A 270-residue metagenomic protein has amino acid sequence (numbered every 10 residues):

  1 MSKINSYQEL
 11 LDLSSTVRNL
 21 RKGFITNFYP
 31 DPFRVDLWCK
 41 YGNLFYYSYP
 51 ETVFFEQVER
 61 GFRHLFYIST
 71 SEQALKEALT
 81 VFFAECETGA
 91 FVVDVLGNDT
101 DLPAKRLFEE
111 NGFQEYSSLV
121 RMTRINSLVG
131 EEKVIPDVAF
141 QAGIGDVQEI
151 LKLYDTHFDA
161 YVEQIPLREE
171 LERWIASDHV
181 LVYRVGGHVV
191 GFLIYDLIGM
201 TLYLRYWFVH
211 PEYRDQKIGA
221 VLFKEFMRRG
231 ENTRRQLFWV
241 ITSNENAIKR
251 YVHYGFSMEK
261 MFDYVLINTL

Functional and structural regions predicted by a protein language model:
M1-P32, L119, E132-E163: Short amphipathic alpha-helix that is part of the acyltransferase structural core
R18-Y46, D159-V189: Active-site rim helix/loop that mediates acceptor-substrate recognition in acyltransferases
T26-C86, V190-Y206, H210-P211: Conserved donor-binding loop and adjoining core beta-sheet/short helix segment in diverse acyl/aminoacyl transferases
T52, S117-S118, G191, G219 (+1 more regions): A structural microfeature
T70-I135, F262-L270: Acyl-donor-binding surface of acyltransferase catalytic domains
K76-F91, V221-Q236, S257: Conserved acyl-CoA
V93-L96, L204, Q236-I241: Conserved hydrophobic beta-strand within the GNAT/NAT acetyltransferase core sheet that lines the active-site cleft
E170-R229: Glycine/small-residue-rich hydrophobic helix-like segments
